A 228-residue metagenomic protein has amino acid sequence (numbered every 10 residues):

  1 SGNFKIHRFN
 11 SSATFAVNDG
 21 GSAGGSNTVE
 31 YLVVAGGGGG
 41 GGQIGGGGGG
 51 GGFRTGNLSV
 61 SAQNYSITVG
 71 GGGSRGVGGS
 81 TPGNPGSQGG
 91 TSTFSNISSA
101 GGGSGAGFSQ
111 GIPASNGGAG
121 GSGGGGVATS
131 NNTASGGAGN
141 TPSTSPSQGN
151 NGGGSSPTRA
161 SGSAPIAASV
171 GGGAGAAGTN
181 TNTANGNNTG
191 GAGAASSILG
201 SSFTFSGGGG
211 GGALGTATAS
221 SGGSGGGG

Functional and structural regions predicted by a protein language model:
S1-G228: Glycine-biased low-complexity/repetitive sequence motifs
